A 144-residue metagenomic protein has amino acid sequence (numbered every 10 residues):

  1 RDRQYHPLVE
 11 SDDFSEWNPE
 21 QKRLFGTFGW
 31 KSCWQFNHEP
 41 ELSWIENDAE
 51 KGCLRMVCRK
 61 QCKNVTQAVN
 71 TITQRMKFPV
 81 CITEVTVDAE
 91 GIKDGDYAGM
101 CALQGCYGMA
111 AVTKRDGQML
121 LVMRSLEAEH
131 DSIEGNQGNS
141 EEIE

Functional and structural regions predicted by a protein language model:
R1-E144: Extracellular glycan-recognition regions
